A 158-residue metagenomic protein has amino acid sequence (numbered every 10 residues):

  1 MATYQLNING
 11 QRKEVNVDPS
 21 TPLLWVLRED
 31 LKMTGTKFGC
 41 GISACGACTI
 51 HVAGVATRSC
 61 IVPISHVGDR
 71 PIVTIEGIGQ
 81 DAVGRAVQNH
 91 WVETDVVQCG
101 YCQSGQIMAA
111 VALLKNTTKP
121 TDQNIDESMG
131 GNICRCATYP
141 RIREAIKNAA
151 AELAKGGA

Functional and structural regions predicted by a protein language model:
M1-A158: Signature of N-terminal electron-transfer/Fe-S-associated modules in redox systems
